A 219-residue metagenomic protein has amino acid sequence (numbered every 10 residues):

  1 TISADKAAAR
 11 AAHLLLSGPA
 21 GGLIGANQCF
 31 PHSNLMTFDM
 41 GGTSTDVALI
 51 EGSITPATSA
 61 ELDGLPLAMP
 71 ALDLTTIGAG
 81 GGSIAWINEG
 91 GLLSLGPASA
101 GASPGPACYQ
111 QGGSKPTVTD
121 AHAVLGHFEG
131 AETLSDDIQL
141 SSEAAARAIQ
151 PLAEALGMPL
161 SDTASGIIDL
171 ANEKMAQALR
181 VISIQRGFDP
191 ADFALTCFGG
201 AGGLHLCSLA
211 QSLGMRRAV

Functional and structural regions predicted by a protein language model:
T1-V219: N-terminally biased helix-coil "hinge/interface" segments that flank
